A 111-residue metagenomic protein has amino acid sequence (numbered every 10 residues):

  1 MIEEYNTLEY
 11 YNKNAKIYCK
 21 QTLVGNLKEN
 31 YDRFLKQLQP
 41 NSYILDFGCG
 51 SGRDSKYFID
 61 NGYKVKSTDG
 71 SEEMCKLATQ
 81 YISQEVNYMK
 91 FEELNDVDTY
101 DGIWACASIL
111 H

Functional and structural regions predicted by a protein language model:
M1-Q39: Conserved class I S-adenosyl-L-methionine
L38-Q39, D96-D98: Glycine-rich phosphate-binding loop signature in dinucleotide/nucleotide-binding domains
L45, S51-E93: Class I SAM-dependent methyltransferase SAM/SAH-binding core
D101: Conserved acidic residues
W104-A105: A conserved beta-strand element that flanks and buttresses the S-adenosyl-L-methionine
S108: Hydrophobic adenine-recognition pocket in adenosine-nucleotide-binding enzymes
H111: A short His-aromatic
